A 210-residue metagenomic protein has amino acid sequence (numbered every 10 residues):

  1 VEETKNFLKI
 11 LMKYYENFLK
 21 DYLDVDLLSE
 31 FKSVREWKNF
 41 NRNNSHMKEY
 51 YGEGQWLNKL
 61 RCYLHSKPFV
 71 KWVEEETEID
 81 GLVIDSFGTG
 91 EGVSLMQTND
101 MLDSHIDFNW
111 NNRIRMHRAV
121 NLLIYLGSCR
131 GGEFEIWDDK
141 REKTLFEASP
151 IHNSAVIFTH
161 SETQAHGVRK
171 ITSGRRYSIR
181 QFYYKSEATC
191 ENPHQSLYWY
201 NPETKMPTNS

Functional and structural regions predicted by a protein language model:
V1-E76: Non-heme Fe(II)/2-oxoglutarate
E2-K20, G92-S104, L123-L126: Charged, low-complexity, helix/coiled-coil-prone segments
T4, L8, M12, E53 (+8 more regions): A structural signal for well-ordered alpha-helical scaffolds and beta->alpha junctions
Y15, Y22-D26, P68, T77-G81 (+5 more regions): A generic secondary-structure signal for well-formed alpha-helical elements
N58-L60, E78, I106-N111: Short secondary-structure capping micro-motifs at structural edges
D80-E91: A short coil-to-beta-strand element that immediately follows conserved catalytic motifs
S94-D100, S104-V120, L126-S210: Catalytic core of Fe(II)/2-oxoglutarate
